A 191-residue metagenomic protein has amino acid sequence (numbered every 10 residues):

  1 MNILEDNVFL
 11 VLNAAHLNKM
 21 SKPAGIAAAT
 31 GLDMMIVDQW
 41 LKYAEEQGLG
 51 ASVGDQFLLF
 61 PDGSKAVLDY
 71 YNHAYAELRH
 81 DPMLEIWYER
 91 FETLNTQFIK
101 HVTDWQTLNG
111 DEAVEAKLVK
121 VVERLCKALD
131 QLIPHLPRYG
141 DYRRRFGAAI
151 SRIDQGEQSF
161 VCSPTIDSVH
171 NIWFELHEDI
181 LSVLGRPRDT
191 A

Functional and structural regions predicted by a protein language model:
N2-I3, K22, D55, F60 (+2 more regions): Acidic/polar, glycine-anchored loop/turn motif associated with catalytic or activation segments that engage anionic
L4-L32: Short amphipathic alpha-helical interface segments
M20-G25, L78-P82, I86, Q106 (+2 more regions): Intrinsically disordered, low-complexity terminal tails/loops enriched in metal-binding residues
T30-E46: Short amphipathic alpha-helical interaction segments
E45-Q56: A short, conserved structural fragment
S64-R90: Short, amphipathic alpha-helical interaction segments positioned at domain boundaries
P82-C162: Exposed, interaction-prone assembly regions rather than primary DNA-binding/catalytic cores
S151-A191: C-terminal regulatory/effector modules of DNA-binding transcriptional regulators
